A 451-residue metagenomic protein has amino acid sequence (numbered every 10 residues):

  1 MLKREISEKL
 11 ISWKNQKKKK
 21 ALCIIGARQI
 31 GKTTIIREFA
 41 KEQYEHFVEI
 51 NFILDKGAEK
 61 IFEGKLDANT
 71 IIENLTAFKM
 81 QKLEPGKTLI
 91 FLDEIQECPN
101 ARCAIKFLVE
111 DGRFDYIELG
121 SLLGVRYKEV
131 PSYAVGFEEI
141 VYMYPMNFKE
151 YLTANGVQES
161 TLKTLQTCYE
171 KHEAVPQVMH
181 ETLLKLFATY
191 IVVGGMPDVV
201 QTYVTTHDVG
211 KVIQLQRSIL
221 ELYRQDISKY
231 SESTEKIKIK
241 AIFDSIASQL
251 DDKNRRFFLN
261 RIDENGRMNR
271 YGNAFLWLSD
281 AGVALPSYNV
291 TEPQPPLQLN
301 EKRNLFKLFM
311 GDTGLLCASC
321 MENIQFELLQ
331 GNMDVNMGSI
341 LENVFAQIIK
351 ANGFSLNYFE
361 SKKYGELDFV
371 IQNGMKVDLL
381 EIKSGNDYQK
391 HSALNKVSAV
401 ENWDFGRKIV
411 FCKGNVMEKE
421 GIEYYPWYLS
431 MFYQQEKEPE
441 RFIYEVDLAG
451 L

Functional and structural regions predicted by a protein language model:
L2-K17: Pre-Walker A adenine-sensing motif
I24: Hydrophobic anchor at the beta1->P-loop junction of P-loop NTPases
K32: Conserved lysine of the Walker
I35, F39: Hydrophobic positions on the alpha1 helix immediately C-terminal to the Walker A/P-loop
L54-G86: Short glycine-rich substrate-engagement loop in P-loop NTPases that contacts/grips substrate
Y127-D251: Interdomain motor-coupling "hinge/lid" segment immediately C-terminal to the ATP-binding subdomain of NTP-driven enzymes
C168, G414-L451: Domain-level recognition of nuclease-like catalytic cores that cleave nucleotide substrates
Q201-K376: Accessory nucleic acid-recognition modules appended to NTPase machines
